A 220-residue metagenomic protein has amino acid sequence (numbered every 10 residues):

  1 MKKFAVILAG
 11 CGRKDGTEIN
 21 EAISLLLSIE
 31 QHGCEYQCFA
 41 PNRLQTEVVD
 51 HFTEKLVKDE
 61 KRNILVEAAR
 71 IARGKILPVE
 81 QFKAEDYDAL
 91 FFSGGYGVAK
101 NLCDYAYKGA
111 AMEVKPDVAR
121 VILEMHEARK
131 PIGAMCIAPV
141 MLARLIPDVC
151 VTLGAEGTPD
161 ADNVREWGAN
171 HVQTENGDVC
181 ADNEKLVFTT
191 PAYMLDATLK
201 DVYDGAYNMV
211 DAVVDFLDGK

Functional and structural regions predicted by a protein language model:
A5-Q31, E35-Q37, L44, D59-E60 (+1 more regions): Active-site-adjacent pocket-lining segments in enzyme domains
F39-L65: N-terminal beta-loop-helix "entrance" segment that forms/cooperates in small-molecule cofactor or anionic ligand
A69-A72: Active-site donor-binding segments of glycosyltransferases and PAPS-dependent sulfotransferases
